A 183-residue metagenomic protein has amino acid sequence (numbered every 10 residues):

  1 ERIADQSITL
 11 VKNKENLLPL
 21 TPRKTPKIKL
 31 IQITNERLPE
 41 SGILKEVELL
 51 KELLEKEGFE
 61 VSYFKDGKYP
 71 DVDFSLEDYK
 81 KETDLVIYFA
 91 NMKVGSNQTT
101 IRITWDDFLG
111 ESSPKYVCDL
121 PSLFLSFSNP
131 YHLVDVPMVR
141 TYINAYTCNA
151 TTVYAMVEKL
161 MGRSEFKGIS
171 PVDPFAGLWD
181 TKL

Functional and structural regions predicted by a protein language model:
E1-L183: Preference for extracellular/luminal or secreted protein segments
